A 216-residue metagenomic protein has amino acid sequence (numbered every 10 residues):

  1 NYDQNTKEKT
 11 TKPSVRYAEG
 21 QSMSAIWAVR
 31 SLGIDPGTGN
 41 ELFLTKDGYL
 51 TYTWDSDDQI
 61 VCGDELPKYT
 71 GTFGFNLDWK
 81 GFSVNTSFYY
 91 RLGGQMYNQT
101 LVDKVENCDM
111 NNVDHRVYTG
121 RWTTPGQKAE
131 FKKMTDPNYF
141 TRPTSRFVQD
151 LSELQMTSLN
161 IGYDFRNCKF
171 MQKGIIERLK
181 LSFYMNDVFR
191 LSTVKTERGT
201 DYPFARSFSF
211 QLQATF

Functional and structural regions predicted by a protein language model:
N1-E65: Conserved small-residue
Y2-T11, G94, L101-M110, V194-F204: Flexible, surface-exposed loop regions and adjacent strand-edge segments of Gram-negative outer-membrane beta-barrel
Q21, A25, P36, R91-L179 (+1 more regions): Extracytoplasmic gating/loop element in the C-terminal half of outer-membrane beta-barrel translocons and assembly
Y69-G71, K80-F82, S152, I175-L179 (+1 more regions): Outer-envelope beta-barrel architecture signal
D78, Y89-R91, Y184-V188, T215: Outer-membrane beta-barrel pore domains and translocons
G81-N85, C168-F170: Repeated loop/turn-to-beta-strand initiation elements of outer-membrane beta-barrel proteins
T86, L181-F183, L212: Membrane-embedded beta-strand positions of outer-membrane beta-barrel proteins
L159, F204-F216: Outer-membrane beta-barrel "beta-signal"
